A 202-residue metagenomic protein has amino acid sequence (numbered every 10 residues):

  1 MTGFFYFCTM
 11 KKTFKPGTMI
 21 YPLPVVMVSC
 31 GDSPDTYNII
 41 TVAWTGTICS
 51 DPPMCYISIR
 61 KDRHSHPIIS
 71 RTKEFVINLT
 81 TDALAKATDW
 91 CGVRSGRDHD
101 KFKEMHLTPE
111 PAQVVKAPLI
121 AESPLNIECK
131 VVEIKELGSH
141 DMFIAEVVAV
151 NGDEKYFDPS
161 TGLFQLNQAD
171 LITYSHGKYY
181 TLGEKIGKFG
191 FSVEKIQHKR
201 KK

Functional and structural regions predicted by a protein language model:
Y6-K202: Basic, polyanion-binding surface patches
